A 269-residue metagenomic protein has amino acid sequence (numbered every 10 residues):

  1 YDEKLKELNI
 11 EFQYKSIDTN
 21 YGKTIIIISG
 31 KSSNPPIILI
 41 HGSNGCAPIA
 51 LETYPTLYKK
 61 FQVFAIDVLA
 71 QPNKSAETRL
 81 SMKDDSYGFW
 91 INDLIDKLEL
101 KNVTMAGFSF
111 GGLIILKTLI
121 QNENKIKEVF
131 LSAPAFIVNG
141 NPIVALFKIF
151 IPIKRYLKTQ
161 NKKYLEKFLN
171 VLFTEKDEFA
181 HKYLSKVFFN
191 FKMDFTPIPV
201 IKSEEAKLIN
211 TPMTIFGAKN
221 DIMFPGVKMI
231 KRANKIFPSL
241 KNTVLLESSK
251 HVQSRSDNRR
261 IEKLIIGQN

Functional and structural regions predicted by a protein language model:
I25-N73: Conserved HGGG/HGGXW glycine-rich cap/lid loop of the alpha/beta-hydrolase fold
F64-A106: Active-site loop/oxyanion-hole signature of alpha/beta-hydrolase fold enzymes
L113-L116, I120, I126-Y156: Flexible "cap/lid" loop of the alpha/beta hydrolase fold
G140-A145, Y156-I209: Conserved alpha/beta-hydrolase catalytic His-Asp/Glu region
I209, I215-G217, D221: Short beta-strand/loop motif that positions the catalytic acidic residue of the alpha/beta-hydrolase fold
T211, P225-K235: Short alpha-helix in the alpha/beta-hydrolase fold that links the catalytic acid
N220-F224, H251-V252: Acidic catalytic loop of the alpha/beta-hydrolase fold
S249-R259: Catalytic histidine-centered segment of alpha/beta-hydrolase-like enzymes
